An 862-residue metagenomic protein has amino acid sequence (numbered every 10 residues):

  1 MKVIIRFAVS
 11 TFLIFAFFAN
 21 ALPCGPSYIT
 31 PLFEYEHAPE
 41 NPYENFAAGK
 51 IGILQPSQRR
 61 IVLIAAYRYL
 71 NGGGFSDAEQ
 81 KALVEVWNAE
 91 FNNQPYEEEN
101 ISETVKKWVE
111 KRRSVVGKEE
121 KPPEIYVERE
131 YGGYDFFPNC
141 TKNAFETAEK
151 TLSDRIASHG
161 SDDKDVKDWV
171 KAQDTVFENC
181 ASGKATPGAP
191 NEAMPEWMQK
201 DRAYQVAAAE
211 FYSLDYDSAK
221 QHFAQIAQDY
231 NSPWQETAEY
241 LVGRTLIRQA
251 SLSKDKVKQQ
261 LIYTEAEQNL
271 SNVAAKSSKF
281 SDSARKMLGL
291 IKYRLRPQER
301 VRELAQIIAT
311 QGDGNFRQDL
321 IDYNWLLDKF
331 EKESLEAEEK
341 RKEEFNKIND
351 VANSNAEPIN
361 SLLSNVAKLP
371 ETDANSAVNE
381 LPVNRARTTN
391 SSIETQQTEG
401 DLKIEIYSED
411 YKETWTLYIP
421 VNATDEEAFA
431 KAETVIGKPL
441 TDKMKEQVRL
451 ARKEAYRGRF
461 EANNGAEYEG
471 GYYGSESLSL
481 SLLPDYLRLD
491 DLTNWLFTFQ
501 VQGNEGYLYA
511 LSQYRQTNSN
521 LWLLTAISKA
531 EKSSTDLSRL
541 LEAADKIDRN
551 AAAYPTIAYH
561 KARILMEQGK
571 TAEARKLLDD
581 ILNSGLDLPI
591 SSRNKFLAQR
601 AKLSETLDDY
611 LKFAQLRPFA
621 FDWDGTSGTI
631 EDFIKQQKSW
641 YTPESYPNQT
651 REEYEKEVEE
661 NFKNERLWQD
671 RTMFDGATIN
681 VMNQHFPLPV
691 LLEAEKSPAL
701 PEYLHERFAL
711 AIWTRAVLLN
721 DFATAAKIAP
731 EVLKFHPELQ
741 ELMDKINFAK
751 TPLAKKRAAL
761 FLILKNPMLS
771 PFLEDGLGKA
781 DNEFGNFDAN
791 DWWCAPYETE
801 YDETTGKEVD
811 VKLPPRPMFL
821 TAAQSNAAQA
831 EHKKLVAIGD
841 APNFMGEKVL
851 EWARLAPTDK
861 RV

Functional and structural regions predicted by a protein language model:
M1-A8: Bacterial N-terminal signal peptides that target proteins for export
A8-A16: Bacterial N-terminal signal peptides
A21-A224, Y230, W234-V242, R248-S392 (+5 more regions): Extracytoplasmic/secretory-pathway proteins
